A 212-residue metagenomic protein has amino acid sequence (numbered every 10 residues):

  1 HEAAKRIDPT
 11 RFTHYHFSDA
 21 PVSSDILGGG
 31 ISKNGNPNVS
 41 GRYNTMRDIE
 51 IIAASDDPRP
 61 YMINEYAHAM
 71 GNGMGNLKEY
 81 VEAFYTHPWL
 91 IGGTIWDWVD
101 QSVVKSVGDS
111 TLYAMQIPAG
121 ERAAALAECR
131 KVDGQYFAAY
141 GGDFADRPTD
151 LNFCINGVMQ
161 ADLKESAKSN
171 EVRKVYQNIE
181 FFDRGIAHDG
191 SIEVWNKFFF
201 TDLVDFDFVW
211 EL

Functional and structural regions predicted by a protein language model:
H1-V158, K164: Substrate-binding/catalytic cleft of secreted carbohydrate-active enzymes, primarily glycoside hydrolases
S55-P58, I186-H188, V204: Residue-level preference for beta-strand/loop junctions
G75-K78, N170, I192, F208: Feature representing long, continuous alpha-helical segments
I91, I179-D183, T201: Short secondary-structure junctions and interdomain/linker hinges
D150-D189: Non-catalytic, glycine-rich low-complexity segments
G190-L212: Beta-strand-rich binding/interaction modules
